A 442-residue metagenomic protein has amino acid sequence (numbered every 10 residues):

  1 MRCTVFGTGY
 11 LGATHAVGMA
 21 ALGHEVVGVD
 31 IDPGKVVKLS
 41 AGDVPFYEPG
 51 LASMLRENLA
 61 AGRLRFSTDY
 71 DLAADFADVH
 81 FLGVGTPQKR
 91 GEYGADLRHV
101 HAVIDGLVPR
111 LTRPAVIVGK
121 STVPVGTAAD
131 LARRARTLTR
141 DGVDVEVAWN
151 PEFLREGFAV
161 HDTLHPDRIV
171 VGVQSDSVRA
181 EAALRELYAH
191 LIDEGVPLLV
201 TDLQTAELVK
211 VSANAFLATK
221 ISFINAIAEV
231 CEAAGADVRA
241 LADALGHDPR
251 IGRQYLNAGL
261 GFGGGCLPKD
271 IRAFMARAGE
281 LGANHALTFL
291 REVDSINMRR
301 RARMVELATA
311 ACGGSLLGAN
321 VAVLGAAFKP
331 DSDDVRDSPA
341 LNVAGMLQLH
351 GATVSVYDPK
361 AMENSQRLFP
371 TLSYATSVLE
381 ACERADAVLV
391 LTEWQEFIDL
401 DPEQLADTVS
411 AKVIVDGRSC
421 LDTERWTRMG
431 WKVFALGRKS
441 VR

Functional and structural regions predicted by a protein language model:
M1-R442: Structural/interface elements that position substrates and couple domains in central-metabolism enzymes
